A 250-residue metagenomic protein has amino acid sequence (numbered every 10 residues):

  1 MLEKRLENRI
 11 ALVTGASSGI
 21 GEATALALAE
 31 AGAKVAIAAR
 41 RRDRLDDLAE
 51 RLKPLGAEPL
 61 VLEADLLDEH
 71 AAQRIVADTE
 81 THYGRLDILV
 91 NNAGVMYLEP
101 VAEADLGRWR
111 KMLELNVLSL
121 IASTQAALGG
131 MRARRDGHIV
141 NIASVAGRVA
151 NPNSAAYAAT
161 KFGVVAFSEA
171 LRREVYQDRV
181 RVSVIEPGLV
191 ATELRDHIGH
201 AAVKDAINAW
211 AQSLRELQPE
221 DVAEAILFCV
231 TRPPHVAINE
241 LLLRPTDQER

Functional and structural regions predicted by a protein language model:
I10, S17-S18: Conserved glycine-rich cofactor-binding loop
A33-L48: Conserved glycine-rich Rossmann-like NAD(P)H-binding loop of the short-chain dehydrogenase/reductase
D43, E63-R74, L106: The beta1-alpha1 cofactor-binding region of Rossmann-like NAD(H)/NADP(H)-dependent oxidoreductases
P100-V101, R108-R110: Substrate-binding pocket helix/loop in short-chain dehydrogenase/reductase
T124, T160: Active-site helix of classical SDR
S144: Residue(s) in the substrate-gating loop at a strand-loop-helix junction that position the organic substrate next
V180, V184-I185, D205-R250: C-terminal helical subdomain
